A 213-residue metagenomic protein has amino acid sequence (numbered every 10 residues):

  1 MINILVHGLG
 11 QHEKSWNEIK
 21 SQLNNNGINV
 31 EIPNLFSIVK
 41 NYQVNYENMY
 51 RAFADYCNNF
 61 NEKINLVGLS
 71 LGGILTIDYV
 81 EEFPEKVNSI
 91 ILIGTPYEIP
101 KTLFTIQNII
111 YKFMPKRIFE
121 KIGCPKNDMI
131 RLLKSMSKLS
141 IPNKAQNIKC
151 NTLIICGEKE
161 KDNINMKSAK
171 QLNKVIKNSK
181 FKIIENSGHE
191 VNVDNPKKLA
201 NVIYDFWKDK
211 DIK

Functional and structural regions predicted by a protein language model:
G8-Q11, S70: Active-site glycine-rich loops that stabilize anionic/oxyanionic intermediates across multiple enzyme folds
N17-K20, N29-N65, N201: Active-site loop/oxyanion-hole signature of alpha/beta-hydrolase fold enzymes
G68-G72, T76: Gly/Ala-rich beta-loop-alpha elbow adjacent to hydrolase catalytic centers
E81, I90-K116: Flexible "cap/lid" loop of the alpha/beta hydrolase fold
F119-I141, K159: Hydrophobic, aromatic-rich cap/lid helix
I148, I154-C156: Short beta-strand/loop motif that positions the catalytic acidic residue of the alpha/beta-hydrolase fold
K161-S168: Conserved alpha/beta-hydrolase "acid-adjacent" motif
S187-P196: Catalytic histidine-centered segment of alpha/beta-hydrolase-like enzymes
